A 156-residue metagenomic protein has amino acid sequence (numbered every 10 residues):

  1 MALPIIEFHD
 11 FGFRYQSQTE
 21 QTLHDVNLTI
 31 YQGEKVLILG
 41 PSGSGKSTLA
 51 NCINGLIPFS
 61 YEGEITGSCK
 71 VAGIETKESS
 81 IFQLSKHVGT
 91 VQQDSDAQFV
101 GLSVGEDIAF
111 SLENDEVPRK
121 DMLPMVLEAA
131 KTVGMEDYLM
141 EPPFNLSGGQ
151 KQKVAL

Functional and structural regions predicted by a protein language model:
M1-F8, F13-D25, I57-E62, E78-S80 (+1 more regions): A short, flexible loop at the N-terminus of ABC-type nucleotide-binding domains that lies
L37, K153-A155: ABC ATPase nucleotide-binding domain "signature" region
L39-S42: The feature captures the beta-strand-to-loop junction immediately N-terminal to the Walker
N54, D96, L102-E113, L123 (+1 more regions): Short helical segment in ABC ATPase nucleotide-binding domains corresponding to the A-loop/adjacent helical element
S68-Q83, P118: ABC ATPase NBD Q-loop/coupling interface
G73, K120-Y138: Conserved ABC ATPase "signature" region
G101, G105, K131, L139-P142: Signature (C-motif/LSGGQ) region and adjacent switch/coupling loops of ABC-type ATPase nucleotide-binding domains
P142-L146, Q150: Conserved ABC ATPase signature
